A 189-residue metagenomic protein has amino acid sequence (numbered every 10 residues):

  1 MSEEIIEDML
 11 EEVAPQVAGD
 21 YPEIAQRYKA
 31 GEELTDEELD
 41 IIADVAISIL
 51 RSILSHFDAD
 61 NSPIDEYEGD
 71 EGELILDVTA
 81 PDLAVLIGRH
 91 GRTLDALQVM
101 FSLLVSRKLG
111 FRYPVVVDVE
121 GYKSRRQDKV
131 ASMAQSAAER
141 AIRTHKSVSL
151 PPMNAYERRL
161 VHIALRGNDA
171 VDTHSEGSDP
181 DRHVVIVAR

Functional and structural regions predicted by a protein language model:
M1-R189: RNA-contacting regions in translation and RNA-metabolism proteins, encompassing KH/S1 modules where present
